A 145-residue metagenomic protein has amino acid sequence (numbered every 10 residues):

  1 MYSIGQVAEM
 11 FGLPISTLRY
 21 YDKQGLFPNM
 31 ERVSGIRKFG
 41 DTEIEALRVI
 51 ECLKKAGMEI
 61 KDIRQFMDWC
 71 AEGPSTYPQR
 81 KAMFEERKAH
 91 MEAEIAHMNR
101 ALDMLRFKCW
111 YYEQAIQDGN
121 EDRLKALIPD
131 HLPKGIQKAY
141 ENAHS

Functional and structural regions predicted by a protein language model:
M1-D68: Basic helix-turn-helix/winged-helix DNA-binding cores and closely related short helical interaction motifs
V7, G25-L26, I44, A71 (+3 more regions): Short linear sequence elements within intrinsically disordered, low-complexity coil regions
C52-K55, D68-A71, W110, Q114-Q117: A generic structural signal for secondary-structure junctions that act as hinges or helix/strand caps at the edges
K55-R87: Amphipathic alpha-helical dimerization/coiled-coil segments that flank or bridge DNA-binding/regulatory modules
S75-S145: C-terminal regulatory/oligomerization modules of transcriptional regulators
